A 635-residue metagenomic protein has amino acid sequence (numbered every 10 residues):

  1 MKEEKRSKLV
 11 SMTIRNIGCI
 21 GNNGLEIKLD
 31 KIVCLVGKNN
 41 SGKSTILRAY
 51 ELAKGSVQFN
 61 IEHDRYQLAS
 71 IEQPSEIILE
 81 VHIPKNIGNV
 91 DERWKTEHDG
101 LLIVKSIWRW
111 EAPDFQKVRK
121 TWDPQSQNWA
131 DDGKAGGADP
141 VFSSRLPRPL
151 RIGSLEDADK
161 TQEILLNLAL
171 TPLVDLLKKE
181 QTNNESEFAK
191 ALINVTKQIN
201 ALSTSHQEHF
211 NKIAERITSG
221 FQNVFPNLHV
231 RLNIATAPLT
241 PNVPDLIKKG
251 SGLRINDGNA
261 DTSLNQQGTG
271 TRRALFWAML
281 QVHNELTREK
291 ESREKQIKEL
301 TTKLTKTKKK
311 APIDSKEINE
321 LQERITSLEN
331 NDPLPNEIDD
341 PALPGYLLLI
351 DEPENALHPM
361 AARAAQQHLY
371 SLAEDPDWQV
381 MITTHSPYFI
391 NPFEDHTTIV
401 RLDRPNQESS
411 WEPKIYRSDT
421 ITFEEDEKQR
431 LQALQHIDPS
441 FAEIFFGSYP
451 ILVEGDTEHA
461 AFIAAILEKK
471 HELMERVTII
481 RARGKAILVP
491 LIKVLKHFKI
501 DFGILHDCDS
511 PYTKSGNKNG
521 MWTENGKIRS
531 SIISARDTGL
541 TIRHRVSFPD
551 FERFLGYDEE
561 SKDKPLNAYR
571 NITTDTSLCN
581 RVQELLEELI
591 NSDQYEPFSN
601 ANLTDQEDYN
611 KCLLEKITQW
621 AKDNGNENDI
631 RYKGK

Functional and structural regions predicted by a protein language model:
M1, V141-S143, D339, L434-L452 (+1 more regions): Acidic, Mg2+-coordinating catalytic modules of nucleic-acid enzymes
M1-L52, Y66-Q67: Pre-Walker A-like glycine/lysine-rich segment at the N-terminus of P-loop NTPase domains
K2-E3, T161-L165, L173-L348: Extended helical coiled-coil dimerization/tether regions that scaffold and oligomerize large DNA-maintenance assemblies
L47-G100: Conserved P-loop NTP-binding catalytic core
A53-I61, H283-E289, A373-P376: Post-Walker A helix-loop "phosphate-sensing" segment adjacent to the P-loop in P-loop NTPases
E76, N86-K197, T204, E208-N211 (+1 more regions): Electropositive, glycine-dotted interaction segments that contact anionic polymers or phosphate-rich ligands
D351-P353: Walker B catalytic acidic pair
R363-P450, T457-H471, G520-R536: C-terminal lobe/lid and adjacent interdomain/linker elements of RecA-like ASCE P-loop ATPase modules
